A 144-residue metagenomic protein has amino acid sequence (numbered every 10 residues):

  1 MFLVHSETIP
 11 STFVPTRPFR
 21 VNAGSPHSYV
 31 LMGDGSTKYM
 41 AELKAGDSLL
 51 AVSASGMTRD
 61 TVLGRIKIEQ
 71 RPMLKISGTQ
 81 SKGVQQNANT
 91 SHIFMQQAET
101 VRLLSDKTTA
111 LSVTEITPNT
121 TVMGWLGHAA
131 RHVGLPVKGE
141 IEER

Functional and structural regions predicted by a protein language model:
M1-T37, A41, A51-R144: Beta-strand/loop-dominated core regions that host nucleotide or nucleotide-derived cofactor-binding catalytic loops
G46: Conserved, mostly hydrophobic/aromatic
